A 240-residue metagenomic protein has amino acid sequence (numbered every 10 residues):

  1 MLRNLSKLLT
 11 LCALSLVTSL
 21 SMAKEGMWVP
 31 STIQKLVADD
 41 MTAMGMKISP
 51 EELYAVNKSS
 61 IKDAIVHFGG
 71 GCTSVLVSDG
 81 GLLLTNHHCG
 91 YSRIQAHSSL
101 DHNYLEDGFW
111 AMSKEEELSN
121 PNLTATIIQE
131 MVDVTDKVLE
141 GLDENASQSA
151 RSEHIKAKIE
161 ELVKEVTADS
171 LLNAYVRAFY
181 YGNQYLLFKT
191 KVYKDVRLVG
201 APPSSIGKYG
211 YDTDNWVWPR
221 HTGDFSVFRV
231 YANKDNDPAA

Functional and structural regions predicted by a protein language model:
L2, C12, L20-A240: Terminal presequence/propeptide segments associated with secretion/organelle targeting and zymogen/polyprotein
K7-L14: Sec-dependent N-terminal signal peptides
